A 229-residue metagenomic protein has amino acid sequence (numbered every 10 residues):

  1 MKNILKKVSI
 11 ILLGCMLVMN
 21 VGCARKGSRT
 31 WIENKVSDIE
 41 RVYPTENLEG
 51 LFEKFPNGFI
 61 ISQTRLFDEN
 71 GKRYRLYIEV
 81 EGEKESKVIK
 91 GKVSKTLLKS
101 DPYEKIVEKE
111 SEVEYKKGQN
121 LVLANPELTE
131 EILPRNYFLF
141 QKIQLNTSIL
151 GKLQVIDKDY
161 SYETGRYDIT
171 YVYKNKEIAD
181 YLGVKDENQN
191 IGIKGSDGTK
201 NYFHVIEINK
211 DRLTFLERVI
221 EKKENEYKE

Functional and structural regions predicted by a protein language model:
M1-C23: Sec-dependent bacterial lipoprotein signal peptides
N20-T64: N-terminal leader/targeting segments and the immediate start of mature chains
S62-F67, T96, T170-I178: Generic short beta-strand segments
E69-I78, Y181-G195, T214-R218: Amphipathic hydrophobic-ligand
E79-P134: An acidic-aromatic
V113-E163: Flexible, processing/modification-adjacent segments and terminal tails in exported/periplasmic/extracellular proteins
Q144-D197: Extended beta-strand-rich segments in extracellular/periplasmic secretory proteins, especially within noncatalytic
Q189-E229: Acidic, serine/threonine-rich low-complexity disordered tracts
